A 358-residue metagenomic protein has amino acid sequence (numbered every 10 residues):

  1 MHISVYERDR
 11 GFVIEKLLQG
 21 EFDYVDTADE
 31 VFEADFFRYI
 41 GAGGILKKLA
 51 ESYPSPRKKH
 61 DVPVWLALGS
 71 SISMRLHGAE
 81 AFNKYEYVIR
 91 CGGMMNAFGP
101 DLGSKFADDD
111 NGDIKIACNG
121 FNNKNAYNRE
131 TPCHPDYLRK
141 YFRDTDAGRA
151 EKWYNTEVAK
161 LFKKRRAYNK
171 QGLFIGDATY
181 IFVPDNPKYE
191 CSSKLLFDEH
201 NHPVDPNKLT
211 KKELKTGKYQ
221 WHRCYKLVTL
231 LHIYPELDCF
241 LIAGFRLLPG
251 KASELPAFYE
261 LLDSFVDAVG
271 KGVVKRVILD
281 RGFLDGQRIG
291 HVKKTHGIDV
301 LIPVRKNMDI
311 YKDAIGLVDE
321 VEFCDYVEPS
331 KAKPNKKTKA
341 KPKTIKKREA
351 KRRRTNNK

Functional and structural regions predicted by a protein language model:
I3-E15, D61-S70: Double-stranded DNA-binding cores of transcription factors and transposases
F22-I72: Basic, short loop/linker segments at the boundary and entry of helix-turn-helix/winged-helix-like folds
K59-Y154, P235-E236: Short, positively charged, Gly/Tyr-enriched micro-motifs that form contact patches at catalytic or ligand/partner
P63, A81-F82, H222, G250-Y259: Phosphate/oxyanion-binding active-site loops and adjacent basic polyanion-contact surfaces
S70, Y85-E86, H134, L138 (+5 more regions): Short, conserved catalytic/metal-binding motifs centered on acidic residues
P135-P235: Active-site-proximal, Lys/Arg-enriched surface segment that forms a nucleic-acid-binding/basic interface patch
C239-F245: Gly-rich Lys/Arg/Thr-decorated short loops/hinges at beta-loop-alpha junctions or inter-strand turns that position
L247-K358: An internal, acidic/charged active-site-proximal segment that coordinates divalent cations and/or engages
